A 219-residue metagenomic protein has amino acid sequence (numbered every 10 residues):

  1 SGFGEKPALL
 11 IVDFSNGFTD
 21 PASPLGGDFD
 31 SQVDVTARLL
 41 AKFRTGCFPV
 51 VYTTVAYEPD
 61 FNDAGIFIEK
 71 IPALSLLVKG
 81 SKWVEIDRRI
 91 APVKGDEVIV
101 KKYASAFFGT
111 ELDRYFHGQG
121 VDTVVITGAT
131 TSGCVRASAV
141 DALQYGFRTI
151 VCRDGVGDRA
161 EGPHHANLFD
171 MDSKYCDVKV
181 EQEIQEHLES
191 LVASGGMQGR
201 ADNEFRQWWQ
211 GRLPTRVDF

Functional and structural regions predicted by a protein language model:
S1-V93, L188-F219: Active-site acidic carboxylates
T45-F48, G120, G146: Glycine-centered short loops/turns at secondary-structure junctions
G80-S81, D87-A129: Internal catalytic-core helix/loop-beta-alpha segment that presents or stabilizes conserved functional determinants
I99, C176-E186: Short acidic-hydrophobic, aromatic-tinged amphipathic segments that line or gate anion-handling sites
V125-G128, G146-E161: A short glycine-rich beta-strand->turn/loop micro-motif centered on a GG-aromatic cluster
T131-S138: Short glycine/serine/threonine-rich phosphate/pyrophosphate-binding segments that cradle anionic phosphate groups
D158-S173: Active-site-proximal loop->helix
